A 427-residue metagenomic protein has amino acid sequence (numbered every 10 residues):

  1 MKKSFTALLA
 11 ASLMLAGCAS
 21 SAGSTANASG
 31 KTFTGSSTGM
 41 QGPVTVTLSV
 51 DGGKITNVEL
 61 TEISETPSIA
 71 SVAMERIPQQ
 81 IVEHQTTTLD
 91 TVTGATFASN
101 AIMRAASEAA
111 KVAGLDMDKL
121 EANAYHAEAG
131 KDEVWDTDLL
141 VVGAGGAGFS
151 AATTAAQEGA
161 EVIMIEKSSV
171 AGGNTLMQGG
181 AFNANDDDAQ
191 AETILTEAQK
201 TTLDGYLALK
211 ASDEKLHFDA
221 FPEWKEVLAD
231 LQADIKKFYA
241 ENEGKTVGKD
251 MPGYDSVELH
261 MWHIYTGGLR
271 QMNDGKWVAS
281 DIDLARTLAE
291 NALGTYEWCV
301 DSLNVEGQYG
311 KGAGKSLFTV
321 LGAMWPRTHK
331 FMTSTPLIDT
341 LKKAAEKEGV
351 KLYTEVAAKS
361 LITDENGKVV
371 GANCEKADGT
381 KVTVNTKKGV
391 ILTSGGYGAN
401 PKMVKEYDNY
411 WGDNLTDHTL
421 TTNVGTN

Functional and structural regions predicted by a protein language model:
M1-L9: Positively charged n-region of N-terminal signal peptides that target proteins for export
M14-G17: C-terminal motif of bacterial Sec signal peptides marking the signal peptidase cleavage site
G23-N123: Active-site- and interface-proximal helix/loop "cap" or "latch" segments in soluble metabolic and energy-transducing
A129-A147, I163: Beta1/beta-strand and adjacent pyrophosphate-binding region of the FAD-binding site in flavoprotein oxidoreductases
Q157-M177: Glycine-rich FAD pyrophosphate-binding loop
M177-S212: N-terminal glycine-rich dinucleotide-binding loop that anchors FAD/FMN and/or NAD(P) in oxidoreductases
V227-T380, K387, P401-K402: Conserved redox-cofactor binding core of oxidoreductases
A377-T380, N385-N427: Glycine-rich loop(s) and the adjacent beta-strand/alpha-helix scaffold that form part
